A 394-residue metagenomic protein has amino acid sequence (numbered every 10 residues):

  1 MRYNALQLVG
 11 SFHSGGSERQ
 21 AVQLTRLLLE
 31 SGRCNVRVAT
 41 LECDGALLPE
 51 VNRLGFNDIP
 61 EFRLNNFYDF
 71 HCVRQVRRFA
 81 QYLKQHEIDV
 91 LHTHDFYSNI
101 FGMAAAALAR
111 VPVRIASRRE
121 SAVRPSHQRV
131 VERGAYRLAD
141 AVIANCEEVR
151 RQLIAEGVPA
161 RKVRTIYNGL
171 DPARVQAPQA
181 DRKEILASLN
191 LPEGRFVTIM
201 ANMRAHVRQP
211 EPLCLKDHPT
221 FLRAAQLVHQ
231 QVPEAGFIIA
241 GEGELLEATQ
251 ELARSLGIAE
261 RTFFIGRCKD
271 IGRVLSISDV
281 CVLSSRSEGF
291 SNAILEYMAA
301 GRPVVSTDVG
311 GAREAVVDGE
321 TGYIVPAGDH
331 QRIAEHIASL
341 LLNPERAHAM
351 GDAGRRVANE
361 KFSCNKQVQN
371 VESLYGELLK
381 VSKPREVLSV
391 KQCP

Functional and structural regions predicted by a protein language model:
Y3, Q7-G15, R19-R74, G243-L245: N-terminal strand-loop element at the rim of the active site of nucleotide-sugar-dependent glycosyltransferases
L6-L8, P192-K216, L222-A225, G328: Conserved donor-binding/catalytic core segment of Leloir-type glycosyltransferases
T40, P303-S306, V316: Short hydrophobic beta-strand element within catalytic cores of glycosyltransferases and related nucleotide-activated
R78-F79, V175-L191: A short helix/loop element that forms part of the nucleotide-sugar donor recognition site in Leloir-type
V113-A144, R151, E156-V158: A conserved, positively charged/aromatic
R267, R286: Aromatic "clamp/platform" in nucleotide-sugar-dependent glycosyltransferases that forms part of the donor/acceptor
D318-G319, Y323-H330, S339-E345: Conserved acidic donor-binding segment of nucleotide-sugar-dependent glycosyltransferases
R332, S339, R346-K361, Q367-S373: A short, well-ordered alpha-helix in the C-terminal region of glycosyltransferases
